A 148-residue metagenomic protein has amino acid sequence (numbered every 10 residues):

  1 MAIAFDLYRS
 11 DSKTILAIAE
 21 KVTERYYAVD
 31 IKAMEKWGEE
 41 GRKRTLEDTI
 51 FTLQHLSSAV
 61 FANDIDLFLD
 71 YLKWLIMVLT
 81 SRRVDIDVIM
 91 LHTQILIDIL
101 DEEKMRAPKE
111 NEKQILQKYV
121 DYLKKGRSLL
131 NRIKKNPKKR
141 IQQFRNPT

Functional and structural regions predicted by a protein language model:
M1-Q94, D101-T148: Core of compact, soluble alpha-helical bundle domains
